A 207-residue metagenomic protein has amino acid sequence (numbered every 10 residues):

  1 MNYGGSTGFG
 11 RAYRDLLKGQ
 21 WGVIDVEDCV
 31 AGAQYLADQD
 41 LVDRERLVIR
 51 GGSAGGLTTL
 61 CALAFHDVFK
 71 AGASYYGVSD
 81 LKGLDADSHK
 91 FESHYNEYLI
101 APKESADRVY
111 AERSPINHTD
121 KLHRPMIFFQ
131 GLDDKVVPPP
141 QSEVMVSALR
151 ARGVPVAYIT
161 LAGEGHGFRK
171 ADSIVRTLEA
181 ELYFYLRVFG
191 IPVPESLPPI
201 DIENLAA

Functional and structural regions predicted by a protein language model:
M1-A207: Active-site-proximal cap/loop segments of hydrolase catalytic domains
